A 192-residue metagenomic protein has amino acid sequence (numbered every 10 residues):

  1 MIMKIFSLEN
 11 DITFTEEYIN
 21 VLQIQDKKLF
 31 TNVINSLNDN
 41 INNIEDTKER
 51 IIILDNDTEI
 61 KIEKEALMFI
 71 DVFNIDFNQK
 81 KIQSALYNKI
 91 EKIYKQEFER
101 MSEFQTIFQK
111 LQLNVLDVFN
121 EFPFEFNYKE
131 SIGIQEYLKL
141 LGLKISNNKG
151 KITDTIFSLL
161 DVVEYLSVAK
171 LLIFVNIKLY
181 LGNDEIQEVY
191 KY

Functional and structural regions predicted by a protein language model:
I2-K95: Glycine-rich P-loop/Walker A and Walker A-like loops and their local beta1-loop-alpha1 context in P-loop NTPases
E16, Q135-L138, L166-I173: Glycine-rich, often proline-containing surface loops adjacent to acidic residues and nearby aromatics that form
I24, V163-N183: Conserved P-loop NTPase "ATPase switch" module shared by AAA+ and STAND
K27-L29, K144-K151, N176-N183: Short acidic, S/G/P-rich loop/turn micro-motifs used as interaction or catalytic elements
I90-V115: Long, charge-rich alpha-helical interaction segments
T106-K151: Conserved P-loop NTPase mechanochemical-coupling segment
I152-V168: GG-anchored amphipathic helix commonly corresponding to the ABC/SMC/Rad50 NBD signature/C-loop
V189-Y192: Substrate-engagement module of ASCE P-loop NTPases
